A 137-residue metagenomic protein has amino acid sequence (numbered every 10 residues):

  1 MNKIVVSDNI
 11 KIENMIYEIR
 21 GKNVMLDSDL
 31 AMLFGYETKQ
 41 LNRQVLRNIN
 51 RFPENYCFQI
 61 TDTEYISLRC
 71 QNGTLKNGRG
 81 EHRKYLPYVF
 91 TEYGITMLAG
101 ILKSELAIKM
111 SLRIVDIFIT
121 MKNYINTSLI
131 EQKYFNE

Functional and structural regions predicted by a protein language model:
M1-E137: Basic, low-complexity intrinsically disordered segments
